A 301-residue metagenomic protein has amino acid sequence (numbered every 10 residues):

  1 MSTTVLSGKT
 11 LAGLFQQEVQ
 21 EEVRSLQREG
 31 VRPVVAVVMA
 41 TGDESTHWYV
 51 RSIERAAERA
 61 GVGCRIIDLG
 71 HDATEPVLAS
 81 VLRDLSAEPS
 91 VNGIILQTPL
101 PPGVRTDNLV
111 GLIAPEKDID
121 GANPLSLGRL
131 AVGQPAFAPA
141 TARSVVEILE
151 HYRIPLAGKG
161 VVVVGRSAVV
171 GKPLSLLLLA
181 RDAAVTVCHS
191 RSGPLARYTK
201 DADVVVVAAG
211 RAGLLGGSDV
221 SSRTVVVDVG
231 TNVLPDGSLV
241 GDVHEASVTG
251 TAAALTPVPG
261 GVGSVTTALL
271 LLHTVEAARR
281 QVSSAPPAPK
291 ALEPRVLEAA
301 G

Functional and structural regions predicted by a protein language model:
M1-V31: Positively charged, low-complexity intrinsically disordered leader regions
S2-T4, T10, V265-G301: C-terminal helix-to-coil terminal segments
V35, A57-H71, V185-V187: Short beta-strand elements in bilobed, periplasmic/extracellular small-molecule ligand-binding domains
A40-E54, A136-V225, V229, L234 (+1 more regions): Glycine-rich phosphate/diphosphate-binding loop of Rossmann-like nucleotide-binding domains
T41, R65-E75, S190-S192: Short beta->alpha junction loops
V77-P89: Short, well-structured alpha-helical segments in soluble
G93-L156, Y198: Anion-binding alpha/beta catalytic cores of soluble intermediary-metabolism enzymes, centered on
T106-L127, G230-V282: Rossmann-fold NAD(P)-binding glycine/threonine-rich loop
